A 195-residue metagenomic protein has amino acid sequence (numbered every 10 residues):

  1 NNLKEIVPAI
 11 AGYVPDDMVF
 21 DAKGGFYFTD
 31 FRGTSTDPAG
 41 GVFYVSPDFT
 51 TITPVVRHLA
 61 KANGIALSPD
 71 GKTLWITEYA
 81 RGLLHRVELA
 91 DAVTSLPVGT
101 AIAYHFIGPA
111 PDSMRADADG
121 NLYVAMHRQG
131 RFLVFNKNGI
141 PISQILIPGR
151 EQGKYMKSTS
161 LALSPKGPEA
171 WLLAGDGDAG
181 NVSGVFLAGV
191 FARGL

Functional and structural regions predicted by a protein language model:
N2-A9, T50-R57, V98-H105, I142-E151: A short beta-strand motif characteristic of beta-propeller blades
A9-T34, P38-A39, V55-T73, A103-L122 (+1 more regions): Beta-rich, blade/repeat-based domains predominating in secreted/periplasmic proteins but also intracellular
G33-G40, Y79-R81, H127-R128, D178-V182: Short, solvent-exposed loop/turn segments at conserved positions within beta-propeller repeat blades
Y44, R86, V134, G184-L187: Conserved blade-register residue in beta-propeller folds
W75, A80-M114: Anionic-ligand binding region
L83, Y104-P141: Loop/turn-rich, solvent-exposed surfaces of beta-rich toroidal or solenoidal domains
V87-S95, K137-G139, A188-L195: Short loop/turn segments immediately following beta-strands, especially the blade-tip and inter-blade linker loops
T159-L195: Blade-level signature of beta-propeller repeat domains, shared across WD40, Kelch, NHL, RCC1 and BNR/Asp-box propellers
